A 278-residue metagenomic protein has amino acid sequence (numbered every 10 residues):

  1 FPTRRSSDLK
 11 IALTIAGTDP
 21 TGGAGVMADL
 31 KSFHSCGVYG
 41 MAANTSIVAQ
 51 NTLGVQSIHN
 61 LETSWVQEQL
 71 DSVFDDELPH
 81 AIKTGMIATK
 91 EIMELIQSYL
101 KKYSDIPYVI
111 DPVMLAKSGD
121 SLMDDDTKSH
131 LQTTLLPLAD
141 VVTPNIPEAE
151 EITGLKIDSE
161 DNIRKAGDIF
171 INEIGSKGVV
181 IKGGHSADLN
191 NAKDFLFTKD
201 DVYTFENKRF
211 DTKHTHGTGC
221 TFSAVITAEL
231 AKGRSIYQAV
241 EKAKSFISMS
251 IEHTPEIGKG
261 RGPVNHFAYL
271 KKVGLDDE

Functional and structural regions predicted by a protein language model:
F1-S6: Short, small-residue-biased leader/transition segments that mark boundaries at the very start of proteins
D8-T14, H34-K117: Conserved N-terminal subdomain of the carbohydrate kinase-like
I15-T21, V202-H216: Short pre-catalytic strand/loop immediately N-terminal to key active-site residues, enriched for Gly-Thr
M27, S32, E151, T212-I236: Short, small-residue alpha-helix embedded
G37-M41, V202-Y203, E229-K242: Phosphate-handling active-site elements
N60, Y237-E278: Charged C-terminal helix
D125-V202: Conserved phosphate/ATP/ADP-binding segment of small-molecule kinases
